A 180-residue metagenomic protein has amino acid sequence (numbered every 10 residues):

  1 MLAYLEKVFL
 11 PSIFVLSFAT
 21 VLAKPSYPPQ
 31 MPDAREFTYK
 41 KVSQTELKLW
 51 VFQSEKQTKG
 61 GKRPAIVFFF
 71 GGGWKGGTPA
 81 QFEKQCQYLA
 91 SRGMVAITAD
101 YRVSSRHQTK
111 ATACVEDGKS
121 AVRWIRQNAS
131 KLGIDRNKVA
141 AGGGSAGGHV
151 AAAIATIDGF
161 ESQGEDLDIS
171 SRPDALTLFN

Functional and structural regions predicted by a protein language model:
M1-L10: Bacterial N-terminal signal peptides that target proteins for export
F9-A19: Bacterial N-terminal signal peptides
K24-G60: N-terminal cap/lid segment of alpha/beta-hydrolase-fold proteins
F37, Q81-K84, V103, T109-G118 (+2 more regions): Mature catalytic domains of secreted/periplasmic carbohydrate-active enzymes
G61-G71: Short beta-strand element of the alpha/beta-hydrolase
A65, G93-D100: A fold-wide structural signal in alpha/beta-hydrolase
T78-P79, Q85, A99-R136: Catalytic nucleophile-loop/oxyanion-hole region of alpha/beta-hydrolase and closely related hydrolase-like folds
S120-N180: Primarily recognizes the serine-hydrolase "nucleophile elbow" in alpha/beta-hydrolase and SGNH/GDSL folds
